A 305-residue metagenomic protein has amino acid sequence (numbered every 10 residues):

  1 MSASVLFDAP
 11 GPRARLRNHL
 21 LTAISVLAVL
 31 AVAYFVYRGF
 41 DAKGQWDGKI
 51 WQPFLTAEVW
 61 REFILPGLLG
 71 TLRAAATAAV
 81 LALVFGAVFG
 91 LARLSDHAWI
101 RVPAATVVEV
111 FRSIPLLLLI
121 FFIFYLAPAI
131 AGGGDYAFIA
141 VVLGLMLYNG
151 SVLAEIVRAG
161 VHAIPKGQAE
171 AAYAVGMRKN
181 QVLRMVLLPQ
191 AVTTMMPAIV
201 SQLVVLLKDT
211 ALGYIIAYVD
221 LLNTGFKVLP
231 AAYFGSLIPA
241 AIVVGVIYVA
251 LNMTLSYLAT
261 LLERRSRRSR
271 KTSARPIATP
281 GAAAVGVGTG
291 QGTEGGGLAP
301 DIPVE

Functional and structural regions predicted by a protein language model:
M1-E305: Transmembrane alpha-helices and adjacent helix-loop boundaries
